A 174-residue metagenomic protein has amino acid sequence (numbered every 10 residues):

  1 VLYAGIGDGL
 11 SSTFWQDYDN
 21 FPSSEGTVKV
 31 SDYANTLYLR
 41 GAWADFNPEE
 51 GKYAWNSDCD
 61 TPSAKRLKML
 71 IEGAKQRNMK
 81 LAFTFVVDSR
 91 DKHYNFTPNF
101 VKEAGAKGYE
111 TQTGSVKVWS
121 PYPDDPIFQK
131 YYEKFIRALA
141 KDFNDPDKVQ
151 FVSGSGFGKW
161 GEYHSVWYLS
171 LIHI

Functional and structural regions predicted by a protein language model:
V1-D124: N-terminal substrate-binding region of glycoside hydrolase catalytic domains
W15-Q16, Y131-E133: A short linear-motif detector with a strong N-terminal bias
A64-K68, Q129, I136: Generic internal hydrophobic packing segments that stabilize the cores of diverse globular domains
I71-K75, E133-A140: Non-transmembrane alpha-helical segments in soluble domains of secreted/periplasmic/extracellular proteins
E110-F128, F135-L169: Active-site groove signature of glycoside hydrolases
I172-I174: Conserved small/polar residues in nucleotide/adenosyl-binding loops
